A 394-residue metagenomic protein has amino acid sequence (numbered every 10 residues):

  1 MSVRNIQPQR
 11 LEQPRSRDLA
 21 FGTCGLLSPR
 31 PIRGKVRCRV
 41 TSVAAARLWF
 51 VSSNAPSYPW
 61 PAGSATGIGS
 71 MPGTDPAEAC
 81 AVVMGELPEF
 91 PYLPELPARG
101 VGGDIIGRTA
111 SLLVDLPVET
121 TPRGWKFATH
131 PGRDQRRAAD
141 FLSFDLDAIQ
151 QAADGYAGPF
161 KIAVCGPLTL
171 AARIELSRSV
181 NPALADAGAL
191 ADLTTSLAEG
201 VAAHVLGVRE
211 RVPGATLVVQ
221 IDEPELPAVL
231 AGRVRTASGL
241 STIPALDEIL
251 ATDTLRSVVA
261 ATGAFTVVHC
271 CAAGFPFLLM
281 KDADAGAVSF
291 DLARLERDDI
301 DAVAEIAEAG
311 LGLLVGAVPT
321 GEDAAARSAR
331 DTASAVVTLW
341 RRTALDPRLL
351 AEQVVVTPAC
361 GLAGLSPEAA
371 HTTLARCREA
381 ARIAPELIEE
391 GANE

Functional and structural regions predicted by a protein language model:
V40-L190, T194, L279-G286, L311 (+1 more regions): Alpha/beta catalytic barrel-like cores
C80-M84, L142-G158, E199-T216, D301-I306 (+1 more regions): Short amphipathic alpha-helices and their capping/turn segments at secondary-structure boundaries
I162, V201, E223, M280 (+1 more regions): Conserved, mostly hydrophobic/aromatic
A163-V180, V212-I243: Active-site-proximal loop/short-helix segments that contain or immediately flank catalytic acid/base residue(s)
I243-L250, F265-A272, G286-D298, A317: Catalytic beta/alpha-barrel core
G286-G391: Catalytic-face loop-and-helix region of soluble metabolic enzyme cores
